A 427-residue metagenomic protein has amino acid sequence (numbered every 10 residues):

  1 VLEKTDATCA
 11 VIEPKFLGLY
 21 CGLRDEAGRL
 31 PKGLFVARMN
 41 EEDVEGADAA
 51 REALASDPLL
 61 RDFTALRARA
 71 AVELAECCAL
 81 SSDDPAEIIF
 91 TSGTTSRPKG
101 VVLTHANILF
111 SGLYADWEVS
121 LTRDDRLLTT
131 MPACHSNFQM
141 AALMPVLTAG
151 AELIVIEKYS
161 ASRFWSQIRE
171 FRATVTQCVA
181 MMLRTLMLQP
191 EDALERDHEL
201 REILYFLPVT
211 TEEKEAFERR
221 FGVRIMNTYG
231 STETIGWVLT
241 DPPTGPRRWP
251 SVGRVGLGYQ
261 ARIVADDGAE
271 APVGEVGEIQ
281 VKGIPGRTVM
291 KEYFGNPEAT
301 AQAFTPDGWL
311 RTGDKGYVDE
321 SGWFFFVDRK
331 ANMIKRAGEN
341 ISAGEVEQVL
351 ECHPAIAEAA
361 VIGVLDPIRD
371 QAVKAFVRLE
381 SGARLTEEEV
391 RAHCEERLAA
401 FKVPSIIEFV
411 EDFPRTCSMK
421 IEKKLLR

Functional and structural regions predicted by a protein language model:
V1-A65, S381-A383: Structural core segment of the AMP-binding/adenylate-forming
V1-E3, A10-I12, A261, D267 (+6 more regions): AMP-binding/adenylate-forming catalytic core of the ANL superfamily
V1-E3, P14-Y20, A151-F171, M182 (+1 more regions): ATP-dependent adenylate-forming carboxylate-activation enzymes
L54-F90, R97, S120-R126: Conserved pre-ATP/AMP-binding loop-to-beta segment of ANL
A86-F110, P242: Conserved AMP-binding A3 loop
L109-R126, A133-V175, T185, Q189: Conserved AMP-binding/adenylation subdomain of ANL enzymes
E170-C178, M187-R247, Q260, A269-E270: Gly/Ser/Thr-rich phosphate-binding loop
P208-V209, R247-G295, A303: Adenylate-forming AMP-binding core of the ANL superfamily, especially NRPS adenylation
